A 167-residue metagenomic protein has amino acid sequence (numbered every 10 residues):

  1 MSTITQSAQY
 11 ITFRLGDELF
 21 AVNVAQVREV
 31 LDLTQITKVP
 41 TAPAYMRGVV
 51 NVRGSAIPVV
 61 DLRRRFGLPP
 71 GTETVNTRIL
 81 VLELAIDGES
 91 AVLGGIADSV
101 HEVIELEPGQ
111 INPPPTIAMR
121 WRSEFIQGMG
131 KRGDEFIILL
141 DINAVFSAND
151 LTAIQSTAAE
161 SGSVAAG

Functional and structural regions predicted by a protein language model:
M1-G167: An acidic, low-aromatic, low-complexity terminal/linker signal
